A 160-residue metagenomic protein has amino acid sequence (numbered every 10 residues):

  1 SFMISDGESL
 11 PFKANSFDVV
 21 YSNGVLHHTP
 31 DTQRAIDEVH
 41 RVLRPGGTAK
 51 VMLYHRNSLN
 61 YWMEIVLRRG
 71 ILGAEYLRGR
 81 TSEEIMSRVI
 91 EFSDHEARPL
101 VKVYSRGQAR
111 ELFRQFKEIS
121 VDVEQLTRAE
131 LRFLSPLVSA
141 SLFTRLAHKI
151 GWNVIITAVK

Functional and structural regions predicted by a protein language model:
E8-V19: A short acidic, Gly/Pro-enriched loop at the edge of an enzyme's catalytic core that lines a small-molecule cofactor
D18-D31: A short SAM/SAH-binding and catalytic strip from SAM-dependent methyltransferases
P30, R44, R114: Short conserved AdoMet
Q33-T48: A short glycine-rich, Lys/Arg-flanked "PGG" loop and its adjoining helix->strand segment in the class I
T48-R80: Conserved class I S-adenosyl-L-methionine
R98-S120: Short alpha-helix
K117, S139-K160: Core SAM-dependent methyltransferase catalytic element
